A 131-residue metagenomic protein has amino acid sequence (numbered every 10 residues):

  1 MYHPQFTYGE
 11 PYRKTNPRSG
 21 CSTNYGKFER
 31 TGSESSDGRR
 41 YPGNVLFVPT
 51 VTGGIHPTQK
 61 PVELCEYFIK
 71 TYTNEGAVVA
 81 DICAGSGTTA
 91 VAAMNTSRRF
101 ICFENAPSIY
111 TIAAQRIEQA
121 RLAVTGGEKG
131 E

Functional and structural regions predicted by a protein language model:
M1-T111: Core catalytic lobe of class I
Q115-E131: S-adenosyl-L-methionine
